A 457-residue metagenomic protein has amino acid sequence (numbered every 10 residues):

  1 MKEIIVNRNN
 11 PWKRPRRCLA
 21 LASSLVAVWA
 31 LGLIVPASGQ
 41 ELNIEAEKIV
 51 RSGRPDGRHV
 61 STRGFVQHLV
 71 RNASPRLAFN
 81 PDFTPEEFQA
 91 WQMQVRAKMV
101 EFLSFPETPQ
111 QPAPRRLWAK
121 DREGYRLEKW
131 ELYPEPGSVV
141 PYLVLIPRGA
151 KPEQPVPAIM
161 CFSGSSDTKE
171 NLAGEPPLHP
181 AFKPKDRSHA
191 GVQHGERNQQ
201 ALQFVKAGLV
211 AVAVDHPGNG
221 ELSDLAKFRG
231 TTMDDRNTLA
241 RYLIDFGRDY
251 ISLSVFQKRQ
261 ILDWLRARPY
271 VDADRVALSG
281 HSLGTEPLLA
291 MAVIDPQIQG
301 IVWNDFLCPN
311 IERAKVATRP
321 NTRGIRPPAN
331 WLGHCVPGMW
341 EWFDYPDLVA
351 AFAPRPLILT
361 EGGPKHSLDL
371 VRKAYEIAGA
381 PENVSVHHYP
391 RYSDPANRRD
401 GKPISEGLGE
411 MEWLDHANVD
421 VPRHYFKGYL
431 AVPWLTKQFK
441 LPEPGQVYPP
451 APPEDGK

Functional and structural regions predicted by a protein language model:
M1-C18: N-terminal secretory signal peptides that target proteins for export/translocation
A20-L33: Bacterial N-terminal signal peptides
V35-G39: Sec/Tat signal peptide C-region and signal peptidase I cleavage site
Q40-V140, R148-Q154, P296, E341 (+2 more regions): Alpha/beta-hydrolase-fold serine-hydrolase catalytic core, especially in secreted/extracellular enzymes
Q154, M160-F256, A314-K315: Cap/lid segment of the alpha/beta-hydrolase catalytic domain
T238, Y242-D245, L253, Q260 (+5 more regions): Mobile cap/lid helix-loop segments that gate and shape the active-site cleft of serine hydrolases
V271-S282: Alpha/beta-hydrolase fold nucleophile elbow
T285-P296: Short glycine-enriched nucleophile-adjacent loop and the immediately C-terminal alpha-helix near the catalytic center
